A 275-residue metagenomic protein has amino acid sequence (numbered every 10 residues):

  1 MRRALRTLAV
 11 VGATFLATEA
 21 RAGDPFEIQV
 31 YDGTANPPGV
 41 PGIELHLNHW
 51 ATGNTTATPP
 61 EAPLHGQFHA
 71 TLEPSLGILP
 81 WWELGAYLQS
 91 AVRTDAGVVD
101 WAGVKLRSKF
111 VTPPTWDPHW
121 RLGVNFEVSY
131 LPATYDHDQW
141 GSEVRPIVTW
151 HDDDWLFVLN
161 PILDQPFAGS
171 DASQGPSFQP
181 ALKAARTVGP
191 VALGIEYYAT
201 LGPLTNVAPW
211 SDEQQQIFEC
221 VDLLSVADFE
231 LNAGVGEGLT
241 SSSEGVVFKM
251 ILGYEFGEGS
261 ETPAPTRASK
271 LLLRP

Functional and structural regions predicted by a protein language model:
M1-L8: Bacterial N-terminal signal peptides that target proteins for export
V11-G12, A227: N-terminal non-cleavable signal-anchor helices
G12-L16, A233: Residue-level signal for alpha-helical transmembrane segments in multi-pass membrane proteins
L16-A22: Sec/Tat signal peptide C-region and signal peptidase I cleavage site
A22-P275: Transmembrane beta-barrel domains of Gram-negative outer membranes and organellar outer membranes
